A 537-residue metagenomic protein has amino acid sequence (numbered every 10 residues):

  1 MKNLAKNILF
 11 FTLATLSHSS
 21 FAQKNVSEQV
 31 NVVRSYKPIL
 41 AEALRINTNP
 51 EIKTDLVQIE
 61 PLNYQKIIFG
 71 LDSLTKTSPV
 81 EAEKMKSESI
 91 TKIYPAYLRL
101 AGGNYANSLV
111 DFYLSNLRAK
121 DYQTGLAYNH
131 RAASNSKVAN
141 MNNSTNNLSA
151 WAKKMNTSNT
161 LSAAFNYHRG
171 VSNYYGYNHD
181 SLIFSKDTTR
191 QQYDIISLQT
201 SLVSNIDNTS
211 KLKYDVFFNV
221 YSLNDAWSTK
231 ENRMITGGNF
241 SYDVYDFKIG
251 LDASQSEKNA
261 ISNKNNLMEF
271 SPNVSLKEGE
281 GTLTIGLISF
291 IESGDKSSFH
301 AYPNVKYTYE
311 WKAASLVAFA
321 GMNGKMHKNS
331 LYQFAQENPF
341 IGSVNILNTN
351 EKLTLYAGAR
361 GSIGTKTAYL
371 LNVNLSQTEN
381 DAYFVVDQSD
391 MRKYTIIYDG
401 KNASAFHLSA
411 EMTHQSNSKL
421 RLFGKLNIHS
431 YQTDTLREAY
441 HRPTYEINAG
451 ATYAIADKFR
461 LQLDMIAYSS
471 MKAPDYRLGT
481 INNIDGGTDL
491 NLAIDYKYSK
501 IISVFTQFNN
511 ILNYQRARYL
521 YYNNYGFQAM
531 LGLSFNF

Functional and structural regions predicted by a protein language model:
L62-G70, I494-F505, N524-F537: Outer-membrane beta-barrel "beta-signal"
S78-A82, E88-L148: Outer-membrane beta-barrel translocator/receptor signature
K92-Y94, A106-S108, N142-N146, R190-I196 (+8 more regions): Residues that define the transmembrane beta-barrel architecture of outer-membrane proteins
G102-N104, H130-S134, N156, Y167-N173 (+15 more regions): Transmembrane beta-strands of outer-membrane beta-barrel pores
F112-N116, L126, A150-K154, L198-S204 (+10 more regions): Residues on the lipid-exposed face of transmembrane beta-strands in outer-membrane beta-barrel proteins
D121-T124, S158-A163, D207-Y214, V244-L251 (+7 more regions): Repeated loop/turn-to-beta-strand initiation elements of outer-membrane beta-barrel proteins
A133-S149, A164-K211, F217-R233: Flexible loop and strand-edge segments within Gram-negative outer membrane beta-barrel domains
Q333-N348, T378-N402, H429-N448, I466-K497 (+1 more regions): Outer-membrane beta-barrel domain signature, especially the mid-to-C-terminal portions of large Gram-negative OMP
